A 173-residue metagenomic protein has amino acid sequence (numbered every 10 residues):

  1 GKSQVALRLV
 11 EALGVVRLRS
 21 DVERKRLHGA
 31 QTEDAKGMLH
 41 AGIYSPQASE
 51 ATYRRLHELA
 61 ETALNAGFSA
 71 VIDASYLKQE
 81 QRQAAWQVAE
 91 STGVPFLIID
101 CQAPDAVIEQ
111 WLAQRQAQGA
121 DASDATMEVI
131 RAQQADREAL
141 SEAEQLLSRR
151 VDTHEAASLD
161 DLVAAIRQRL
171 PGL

Functional and structural regions predicted by a protein language model:
G1-V10: Glycine-rich phosphate-binding P-loop
V10-F68: Conserved substrate/cofactor phosphate-moiety recognition/catalytic segment in nucleotide-dependent phosphotransferases
V15, T92-L97, E142-S148: Short glycine-/polar-rich loops that comprise or flank the Walker A/P-loop and associated switch/sensor motifs
V22-K25, Y76-L77, Q102-E109, E155-A157: Conserved nucleotide-binding/hydrolysis micro-motifs of P-loop NTPases
A66-A70, P95-L97: Loop/turn-to-beta-strand initiation segments
T92-L112: Conserved phosphate-donor/acceptor-positioning beta-strand/loop module used by diverse small-molecule
W111-Q118, R169: Conserved AAA+ ATPase "sensor/coupling" helix adjacent to the nucleotide-binding pocket
A117-V163, L173: Small-molecule kinase domains that catalyze NTP-dependent phosphoryl transfer to phosphate-bearing small molecules
